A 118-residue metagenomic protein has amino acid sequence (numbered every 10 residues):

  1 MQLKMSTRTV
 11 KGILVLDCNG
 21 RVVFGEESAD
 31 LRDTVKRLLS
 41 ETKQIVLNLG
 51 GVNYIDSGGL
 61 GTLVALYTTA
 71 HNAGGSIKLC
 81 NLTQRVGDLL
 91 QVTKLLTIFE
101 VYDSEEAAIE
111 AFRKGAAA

Functional and structural regions predicted by a protein language model:
M1-L3, V10-K11, G75, T97-I98: A short helix-to-beta-strand connector/capping loop
M1-T7, R113-A118: Non-catalytic signal-transmission and effector/linker regions of two-component phosphorelay proteins
K4-D33: STAS-typified acidic loop motif
S6-R8, C80, Y102: General small-molecule cofactor/ligand-binding pocket signal
V10-G12, Q84, E106: Residues that form or immediately flank small-molecule/cofactor binding pockets and catalytic motifs
V22-F99: Amphipathic alpha-helical interaction surfaces in cytosolic regulatory modules
V101-A118: A charged, well-structured terminal subsegment
